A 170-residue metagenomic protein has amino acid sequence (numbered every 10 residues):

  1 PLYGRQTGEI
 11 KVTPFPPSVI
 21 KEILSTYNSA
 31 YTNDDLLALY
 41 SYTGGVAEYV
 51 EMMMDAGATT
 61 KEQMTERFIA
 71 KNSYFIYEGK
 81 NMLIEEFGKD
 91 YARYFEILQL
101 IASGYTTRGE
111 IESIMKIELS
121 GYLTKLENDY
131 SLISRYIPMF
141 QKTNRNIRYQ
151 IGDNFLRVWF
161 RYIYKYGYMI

Functional and structural regions predicted by a protein language model:
P1, V12, A56: Acidic, glycine- and histidine-enriched catalytic cores of nucleic acid- and nucleotide-handling enzymes, centered on
P1, V46, N154: A short beta-strand-to-loop transition that corresponds to the Sensor-1 phosphate-sensing loop of AAA+ P-loop ATPases
P1-T7: Short regulatory helix/loop adjacent to the ATP-binding pocket of P-loop NTPases
G8-D35: Conserved small helical "lid"/interfacial subdomain of P-loop NTPases
K21-S25, L37-Y40, L98, E112: Amphipathic alpha-helical segments within well-ordered protein domains
Y31-L36, Y40-M52, Y91-Y94: The conserved phosphate-sensing helix
Y49, M53-I170: Accessory nucleic acid-recognition modules appended to NTPase machines
